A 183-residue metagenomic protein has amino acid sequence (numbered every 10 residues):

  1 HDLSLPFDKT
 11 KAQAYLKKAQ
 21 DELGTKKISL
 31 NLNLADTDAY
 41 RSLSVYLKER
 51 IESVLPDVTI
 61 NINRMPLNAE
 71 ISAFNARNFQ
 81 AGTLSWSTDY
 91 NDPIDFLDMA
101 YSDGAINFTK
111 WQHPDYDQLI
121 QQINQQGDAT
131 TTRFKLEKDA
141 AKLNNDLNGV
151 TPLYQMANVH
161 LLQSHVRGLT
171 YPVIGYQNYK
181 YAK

Functional and structural regions predicted by a protein language model:
H1-E49: Append "and occasionally in soluble cytosolic enzymes with long acidic Gly/Pro-rich linkers
H1-K11, E22-T25, A73-R77, D98-Q125 (+1 more regions): Short, solvent-exposed loop/beta-turn-alpha elements that line the ligand-binding surface or hinge of extracytoplasmic
L3-D8, A35-L43, I62, P66 (+4 more regions): Extracytoplasmic/periplasmic, Sec-exported soluble proteins
K9-L16, R41-K48, I71, N75 (+4 more regions): Extracytoplasmic/secreted envelope proteins and their assembly/folding machinery, especially bacterial periplasmic
K17-G24, K48-D57, N75-F79, S102 (+2 more regions): Sec-exported extracytoplasmic/periplasmic mature domains
Q20-A39, L84, G127-L162: Bilobed periplasmic-binding protein-like "clamshell/Venus-flytrap" ligand-binding domains
D38-R41, E70-I71, D89-D92, H160-L162: Flexible loop/turn segments at secondary-structure boundaries
E52-D103, L136: Periplasmic binding protein-like
